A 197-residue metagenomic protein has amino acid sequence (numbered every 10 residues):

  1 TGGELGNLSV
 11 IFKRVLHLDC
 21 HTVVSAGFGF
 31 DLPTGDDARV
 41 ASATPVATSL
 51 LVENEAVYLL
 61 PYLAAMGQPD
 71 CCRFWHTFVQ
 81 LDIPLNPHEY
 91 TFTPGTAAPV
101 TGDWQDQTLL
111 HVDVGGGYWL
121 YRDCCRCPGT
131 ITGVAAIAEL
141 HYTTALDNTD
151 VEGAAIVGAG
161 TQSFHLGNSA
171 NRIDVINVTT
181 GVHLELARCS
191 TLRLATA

Functional and structural regions predicted by a protein language model:
T1, A26-D31, H76-D82, G115 (+2 more regions): Transmembrane beta-strands of outer-membrane beta-barrel proteins
G2-L109, V151-G153, A159-I173: Outer-membrane pore/translocation modules
T101-A197: Outer membrane beta-barrel transmembrane domains
